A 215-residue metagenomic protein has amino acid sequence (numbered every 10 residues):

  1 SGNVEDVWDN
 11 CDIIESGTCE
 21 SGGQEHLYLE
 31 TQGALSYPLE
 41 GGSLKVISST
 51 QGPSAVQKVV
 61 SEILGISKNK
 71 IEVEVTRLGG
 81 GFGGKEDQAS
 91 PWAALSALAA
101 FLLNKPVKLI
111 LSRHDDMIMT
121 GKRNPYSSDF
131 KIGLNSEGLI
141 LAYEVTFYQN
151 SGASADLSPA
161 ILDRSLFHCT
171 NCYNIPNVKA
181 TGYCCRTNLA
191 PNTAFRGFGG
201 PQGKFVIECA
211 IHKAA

Functional and structural regions predicted by a protein language model:
S1-A215: Structural alpha/beta core scaffold segments of enzyme domains
